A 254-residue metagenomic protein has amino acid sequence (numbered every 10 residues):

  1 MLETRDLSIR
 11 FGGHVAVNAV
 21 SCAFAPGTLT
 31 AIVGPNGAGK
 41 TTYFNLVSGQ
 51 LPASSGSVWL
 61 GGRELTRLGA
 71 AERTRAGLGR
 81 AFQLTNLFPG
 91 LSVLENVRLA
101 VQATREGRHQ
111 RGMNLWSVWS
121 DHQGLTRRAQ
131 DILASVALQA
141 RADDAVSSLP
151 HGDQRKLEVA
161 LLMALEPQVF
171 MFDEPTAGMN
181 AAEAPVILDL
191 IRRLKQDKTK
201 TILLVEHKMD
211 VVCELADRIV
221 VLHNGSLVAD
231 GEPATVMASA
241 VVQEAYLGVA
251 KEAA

Functional and structural regions predicted by a protein language model:
M1-A254: Glycine-rich phosphate-binding loops of nucleotide-dependent enzymes
